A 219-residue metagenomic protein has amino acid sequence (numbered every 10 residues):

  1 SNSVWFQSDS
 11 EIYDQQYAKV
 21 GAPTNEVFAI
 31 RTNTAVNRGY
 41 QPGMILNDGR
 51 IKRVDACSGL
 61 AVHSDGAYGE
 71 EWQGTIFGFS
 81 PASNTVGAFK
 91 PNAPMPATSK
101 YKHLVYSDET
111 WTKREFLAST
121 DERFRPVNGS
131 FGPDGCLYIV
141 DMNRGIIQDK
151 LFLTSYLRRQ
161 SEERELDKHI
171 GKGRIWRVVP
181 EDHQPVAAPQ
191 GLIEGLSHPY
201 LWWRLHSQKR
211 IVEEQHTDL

Functional and structural regions predicted by a protein language model:
S1-I193, W202-E214: Beta-propeller domains with acidic blade repeats across secreted/periplasmic ectodomains and cytosolic WD/CNH propellers
H216-L219: Flexible loop/turn segments at the boundaries of HEAT repeats in alpha-solenoid HEAT proteins
